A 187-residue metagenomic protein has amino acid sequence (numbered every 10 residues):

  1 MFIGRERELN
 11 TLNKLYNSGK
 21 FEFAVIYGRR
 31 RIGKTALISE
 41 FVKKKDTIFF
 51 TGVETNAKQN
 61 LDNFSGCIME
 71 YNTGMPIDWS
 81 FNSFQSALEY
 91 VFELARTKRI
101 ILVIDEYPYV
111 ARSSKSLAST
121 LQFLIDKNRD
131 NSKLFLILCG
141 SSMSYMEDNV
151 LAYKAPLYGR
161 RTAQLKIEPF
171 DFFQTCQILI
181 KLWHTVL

Functional and structural regions predicted by a protein language model:
M1-L187: Phosphate-binding site recognition
